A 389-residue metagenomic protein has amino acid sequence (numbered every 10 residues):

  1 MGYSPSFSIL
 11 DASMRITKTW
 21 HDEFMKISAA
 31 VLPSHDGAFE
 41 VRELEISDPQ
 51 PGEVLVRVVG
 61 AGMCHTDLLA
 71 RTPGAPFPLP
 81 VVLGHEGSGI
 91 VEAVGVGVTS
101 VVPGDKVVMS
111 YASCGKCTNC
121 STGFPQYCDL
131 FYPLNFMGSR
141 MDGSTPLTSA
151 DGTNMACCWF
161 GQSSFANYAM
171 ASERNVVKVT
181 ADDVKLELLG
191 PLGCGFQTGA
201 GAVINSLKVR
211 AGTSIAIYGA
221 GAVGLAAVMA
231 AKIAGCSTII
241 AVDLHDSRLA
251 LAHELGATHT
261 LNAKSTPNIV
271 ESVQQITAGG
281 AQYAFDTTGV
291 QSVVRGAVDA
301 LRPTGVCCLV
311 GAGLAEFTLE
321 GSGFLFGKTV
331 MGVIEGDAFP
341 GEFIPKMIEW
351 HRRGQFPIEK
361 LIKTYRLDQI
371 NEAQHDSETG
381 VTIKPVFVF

Functional and structural regions predicted by a protein language model:
I16-M25, Q291, R295-D299, G341-F389: C-terminal hydrophobic helical "lid"/dimerization subdomain of Rossmann-like NAD(P)H-dependent oxidoreductases
S28, E40, E45, R57 (+2 more regions): Residues located in well-ordered beta-strands
S47-A61, G74-S121, Q126, T180-D182: Glycine-rich beta-strand-centered segment in the early N-terminal region that forms part of a ligand/cofactor-binding
T118-Y218: NAD(P)H dinucleotide-binding glycine-rich loop of Rossmann-like/cofactor-binding domains, especially the beta1-alpha1
D182, S214-A220, L225, M229-G296: Adenosine-nucleotide cofactor-binding segment
V270, Q274, A278, G313-K363 (+2 more regions): C-terminal substrate-binding/catalytic core of Rossmann-like NAD(P)-dependent dehydrogenases/reductases
G305-V306: Glycine-centered, small-residue-biased loops immediately flanking beta-strands in adenine/cofactor-binding cores
